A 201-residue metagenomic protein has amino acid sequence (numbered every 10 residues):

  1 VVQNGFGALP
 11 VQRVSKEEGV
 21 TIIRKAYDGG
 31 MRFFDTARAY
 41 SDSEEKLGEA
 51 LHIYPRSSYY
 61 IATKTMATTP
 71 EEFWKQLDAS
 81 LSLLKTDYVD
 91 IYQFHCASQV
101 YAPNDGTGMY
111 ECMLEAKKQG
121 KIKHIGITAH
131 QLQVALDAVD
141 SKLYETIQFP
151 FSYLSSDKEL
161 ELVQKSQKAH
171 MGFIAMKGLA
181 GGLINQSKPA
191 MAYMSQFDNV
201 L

Functional and structural regions predicted by a protein language model:
V1-Y59: N-terminal binding-site loop/beta-alpha segment at the start of enzyme catalytic domains that lines or forms
V2, R32, D87-D90, K123 (+2 more regions): Short acidic/polar active-site loop segments enriched in Thr and Asp
N4-E17, A62-E72, V100, I184: Active-site mouth loops of central-metabolism enzymes
F6, F34, L47, I61 (+6 more regions): Conserved, mostly hydrophobic/aromatic
R13-A26, P70-K85, A129-V139, N185-Y193: Short, acidic/polar
D28, L47-S58, D78-D87, V139-K142 (+1 more regions): Acidic (Asp/Glu)-rich catalytic clusters
L81-Y101: Active-site groove signature of glycoside hydrolases
A97-L201: Beta/alpha (TIM)-barrel catalytic core signal, keyed to glycine-rich beta->alpha loops juxtaposed to Asp/Glu that bind
